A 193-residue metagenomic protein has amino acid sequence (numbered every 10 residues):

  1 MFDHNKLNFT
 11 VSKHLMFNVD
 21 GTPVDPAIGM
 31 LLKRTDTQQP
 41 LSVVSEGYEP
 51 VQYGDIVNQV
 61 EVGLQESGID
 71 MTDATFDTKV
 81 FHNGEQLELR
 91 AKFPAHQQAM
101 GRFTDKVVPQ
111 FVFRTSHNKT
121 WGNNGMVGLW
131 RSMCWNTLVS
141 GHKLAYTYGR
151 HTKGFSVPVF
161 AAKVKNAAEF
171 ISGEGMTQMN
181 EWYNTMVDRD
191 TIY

Functional and structural regions predicted by a protein language model:
M1-E61, G68: Feature for intrinsically disordered/low-complexity regulatory segments and propeptides
Q65-Y193: Intrinsic disorder/low-complexity polar-acidic segments
